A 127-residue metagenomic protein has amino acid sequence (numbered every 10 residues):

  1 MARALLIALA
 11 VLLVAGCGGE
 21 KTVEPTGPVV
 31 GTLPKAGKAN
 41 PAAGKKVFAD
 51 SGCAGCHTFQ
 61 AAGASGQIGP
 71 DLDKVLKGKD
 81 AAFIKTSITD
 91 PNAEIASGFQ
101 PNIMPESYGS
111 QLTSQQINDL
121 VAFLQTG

Functional and structural regions predicted by a protein language model:
M1-L6: Bacterial N-terminal signal peptides that target proteins for export
I7-V11: Hydrophobic helical h-region of N-terminal Sec-dependent signal peptides in bacterial secretory/periplasmic proteins
L13-G16: C-terminal motif of bacterial Sec signal peptides marking the signal peptidase cleavage site
G19-E20, A82, E106-G127: C-terminal capping alpha-helices of c-type cytochrome domains
G19-G31, G37-K74, G78, T89-P101 (+1 more regions): Periplasmic/extracellular electron-transfer cofactor-ligation site, primarily the c-type cytochrome heme-c attachment
K85-D90, A122: Generic alpha-helical structural context detector
